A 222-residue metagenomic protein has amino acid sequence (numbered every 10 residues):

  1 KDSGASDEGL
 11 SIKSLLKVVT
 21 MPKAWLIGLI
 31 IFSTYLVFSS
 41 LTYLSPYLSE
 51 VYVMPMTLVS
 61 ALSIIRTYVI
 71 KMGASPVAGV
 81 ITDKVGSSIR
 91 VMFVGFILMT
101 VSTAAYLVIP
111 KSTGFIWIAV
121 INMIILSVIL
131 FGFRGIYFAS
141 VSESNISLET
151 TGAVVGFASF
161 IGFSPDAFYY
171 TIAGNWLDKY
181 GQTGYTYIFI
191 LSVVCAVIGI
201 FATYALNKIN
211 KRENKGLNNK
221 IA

Functional and structural regions predicted by a protein language model:
K1-I27, I221-A222: Juxtamembrane intracellular "pre-TM" segments in multi-pass secondary transporters
M21-G79, R134, Y169-Y170: Extracytoplasmic gate region of multi-pass secondary transporters
G28, S60-A61, F93, G152 (+1 more regions): Conserved glycine-rich helix-kink/hinge and helix-boundary motifs of the Major Facilitator Superfamily
A74-S87, L177-D178: Helix-to-loop junctions at the C-terminal end of transmembrane segments in multipass secondary transporters
S88-Y137: C-terminal transmembrane helical hairpin of 12-TM major facilitator-type secondary transporters
E143-G181: A late C-terminal transmembrane helix in Major Facilitator Superfamily
I172-A196: A membrane-interface helix-boundary motif in multi-pass transporters
N207-A222: Intrinsic disorder in cytosolic terminal tails and internal cytosolic loops of multi-pass membrane transporters
